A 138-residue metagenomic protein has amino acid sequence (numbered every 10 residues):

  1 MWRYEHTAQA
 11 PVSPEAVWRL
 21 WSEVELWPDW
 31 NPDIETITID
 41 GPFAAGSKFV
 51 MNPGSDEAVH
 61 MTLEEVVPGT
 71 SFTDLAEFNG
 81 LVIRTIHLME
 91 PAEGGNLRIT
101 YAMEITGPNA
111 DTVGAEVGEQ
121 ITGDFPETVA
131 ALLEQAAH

Functional and structural regions predicted by a protein language model:
M1-E5, A92, G123: Hydrophobic-ligand-binding modules of eukaryotic lipid transfer/binding families
M1-T38: Hydrophobic ligand-binding cavity/cleft-lining segments
V12, D29, A58, G123-E127: Generic recognition of short, well-ordered alpha-helical interface segments
E15-R19, E65, G94, G123 (+2 more regions): Replace "anionic and nucleotidyl ligands
N52-T100, E104-N109, E134-Q135: Hydrophobic-ligand binding "helix-grip"
E104-H138: A conserved amphipathic terminal alpha-helix motif
